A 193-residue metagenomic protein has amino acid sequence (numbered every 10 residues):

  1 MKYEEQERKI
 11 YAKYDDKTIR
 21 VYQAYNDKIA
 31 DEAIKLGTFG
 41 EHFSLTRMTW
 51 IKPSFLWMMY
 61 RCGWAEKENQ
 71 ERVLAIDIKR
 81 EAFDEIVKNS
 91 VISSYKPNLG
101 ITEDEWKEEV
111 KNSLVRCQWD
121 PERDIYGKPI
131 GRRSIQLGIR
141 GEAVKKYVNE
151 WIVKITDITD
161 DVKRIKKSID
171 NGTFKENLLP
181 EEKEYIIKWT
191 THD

Functional and structural regions predicted by a protein language model:
M1-S44: ADP-ribose/NAD+-binding catalytic cleft of ART/PARP-like enzymes
K2-E4, Y11, D16, D77 (+2 more regions): N- and C-terminal low-complexity/disordered segments
R8-K9, C62-W64, D124-G127: Catalytic micro-motifs at enzyme active sites that drive phosphoryl/nucleotidyl and oxygen chemistry
T18-R20, R72-L74, R133: A generic secondary-structure signal marking the coil-to-beta-strand transition
G40-W119: ADP-ribosyltransferase catalytic core
F83-D170: Long, low-complexity, intrinsically disordered segments enriched in glycines and aromatic residues
T159, K163-D193: Aromatic-residue-lined binding/catalytic grooves and analogous aromatic/hydrophobic interfacial grooves in multimeric
